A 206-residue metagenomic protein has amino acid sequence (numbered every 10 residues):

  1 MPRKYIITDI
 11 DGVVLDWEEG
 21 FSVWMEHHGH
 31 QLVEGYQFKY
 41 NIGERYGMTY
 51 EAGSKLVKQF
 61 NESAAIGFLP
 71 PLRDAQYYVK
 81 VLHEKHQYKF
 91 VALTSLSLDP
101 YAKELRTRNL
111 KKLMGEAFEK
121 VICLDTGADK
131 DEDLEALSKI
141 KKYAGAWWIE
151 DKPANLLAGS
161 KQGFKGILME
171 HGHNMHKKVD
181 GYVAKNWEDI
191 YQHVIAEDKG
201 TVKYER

Functional and structural regions predicted by a protein language model:
M1-A52: Active-site neighborhood of HAD-like aspartate-dependent phosphohydrolases
L15-W17, V23, F90, D99-K103 (+3 more regions): Short catalytic/ligand-binding loop motif for oxyanion handling, primarily in non-cytosolic enzymes, centered on
E26, H83-E84, S160: Anion (oxyanion) recognition and catalysis
Q31-L32, K39-K80, H86: Metal-dependent phosphoesterase signature
I66-P71, A75-L110: Substrate-recognition element of Asp-dependent hydrolases with the DxDx(T/V) motif
L93-W147, P153-L156: Substrate-recognition "cap/lid" segment bordering the active-site pocket of phosphatases
I122-T126, G181-H193: Short acidic-hydrophobic, aromatic-tinged amphipathic segments that line or gate anion-handling sites
Y143, W147-K185: Acidic, Mg2+-coordinating phosphoryl-transfer loop and its flanking beta/alpha structural elements, shared across
